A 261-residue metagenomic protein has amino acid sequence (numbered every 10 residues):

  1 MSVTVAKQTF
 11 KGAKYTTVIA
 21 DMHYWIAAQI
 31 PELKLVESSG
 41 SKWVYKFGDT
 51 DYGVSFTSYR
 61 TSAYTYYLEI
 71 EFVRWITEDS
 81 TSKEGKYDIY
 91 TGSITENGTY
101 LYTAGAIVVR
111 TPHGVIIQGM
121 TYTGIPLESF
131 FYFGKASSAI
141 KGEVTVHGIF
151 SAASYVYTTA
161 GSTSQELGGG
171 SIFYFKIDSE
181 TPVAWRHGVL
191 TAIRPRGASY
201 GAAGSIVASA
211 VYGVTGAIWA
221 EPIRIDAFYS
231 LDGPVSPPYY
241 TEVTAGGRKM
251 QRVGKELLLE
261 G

Functional and structural regions predicted by a protein language model:
T4-G261: Long, leucine/valine-rich, helix-dominated scaffolding and oligomerization segments
